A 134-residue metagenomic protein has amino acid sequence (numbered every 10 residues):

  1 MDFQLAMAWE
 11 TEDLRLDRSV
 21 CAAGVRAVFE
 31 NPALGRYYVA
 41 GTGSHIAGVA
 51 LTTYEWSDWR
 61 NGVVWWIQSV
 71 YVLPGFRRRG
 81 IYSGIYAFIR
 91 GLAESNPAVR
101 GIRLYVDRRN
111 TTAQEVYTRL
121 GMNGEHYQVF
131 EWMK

Functional and structural regions predicted by a protein language model:
L5-R26: Conserved GNAT-fold acetyl-CoA-binding loop/helix
R26-V39: A short helix-loop-beta-strand connector motif used in the catalytic cores of GNAT acetyltransferases and, in some
Y37-V39, H45-Y54, Y71: Conserved beta-strand in the GNAT
A40, G48, R78-Y86: Glycine-rich acyl-CoA binding loop
A50-Q68: Conserved donor-binding loop and adjoining core beta-sheet/short helix segment in diverse acyl/aminoacyl transferases
I67-R77: A short, internal acetyl-CoA/4′-phosphopantetheine-binding micro-motif in the GNAT/acyltransferase core
S83-A87, S95, R108-H126, W132: Conserved active-site alpha-helix within GNAT-family acetyltransferase domains
A93-Y105: Conserved GNAT acetyl-CoA-binding A-motif
